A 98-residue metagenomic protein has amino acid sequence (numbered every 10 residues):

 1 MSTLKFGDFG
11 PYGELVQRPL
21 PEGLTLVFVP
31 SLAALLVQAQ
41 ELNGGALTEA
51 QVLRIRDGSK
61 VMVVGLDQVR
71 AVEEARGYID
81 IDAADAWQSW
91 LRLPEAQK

Functional and structural regions predicted by a protein language model:
M1-T3, G13, T48, G65-D67: Short linear motifs embedded in intrinsically disordered, proline/glycine-rich low-complexity segments
S2-P21: Membrane-interacting alpha-helical segments
T3, A34-L35, R54, A84-W87 (+1 more regions): Intrinsic disorder/low-complexity segments
D8-P11, R54, D67-Q68, D85-S89: Exposed alpha-helical structural elements
P21-G23, A96: Intrinsically disordered, low-complexity segments enriched in proline/serine/threonine
T25-G65, V72: Amphipathic alpha-helical packing elements
V69-K98: Long, compositionally biased
